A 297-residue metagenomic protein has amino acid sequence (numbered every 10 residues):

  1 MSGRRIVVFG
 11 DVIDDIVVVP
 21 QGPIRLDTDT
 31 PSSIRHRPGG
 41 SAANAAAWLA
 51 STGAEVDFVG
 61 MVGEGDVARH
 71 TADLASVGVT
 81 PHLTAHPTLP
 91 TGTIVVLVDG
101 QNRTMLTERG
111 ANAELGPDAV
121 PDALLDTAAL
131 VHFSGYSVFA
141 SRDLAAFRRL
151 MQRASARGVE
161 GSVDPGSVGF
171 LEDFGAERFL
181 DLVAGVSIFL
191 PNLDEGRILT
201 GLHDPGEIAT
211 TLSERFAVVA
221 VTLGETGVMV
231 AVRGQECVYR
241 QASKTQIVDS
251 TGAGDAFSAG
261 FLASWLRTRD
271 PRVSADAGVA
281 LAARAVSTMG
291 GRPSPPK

Functional and structural regions predicted by a protein language model:
M1-V12, T71-A85, L97-C237: Ribokinase/PfkB-type carbohydrate-kinase core domain
M1-V59, V67-R69, I247-V248: Glycine-rich phosphate/adenosyl-contacting loop at the front of the ribokinase-like
M1-V7, T30, Q152-A156, P205-K297: Conserved phosphate-binding/catalytic region of the ribokinase-like
D29, S33-G40, H86, P90 (+7 more regions): Residues at secondary-structure transition points
G39-N44, R148, R272, D276: Glycine-rich phosphate-binding loop at the start of an alpha helix
A45-A46, H70, L150, L281: Aromatic/hydrophobic pocket-lining residues that form π-stacking "cages" and hydrophobic walls in ligand
E55-L83, L89: A glycine-rich beta-to-alpha transition motif near the start of alpha/beta enzyme domains, typified by
V59, L106, Y239-Q241: Hydrophobic residues at beta-strand termini and immediately following loops that shape nucleotide-binding pockets
